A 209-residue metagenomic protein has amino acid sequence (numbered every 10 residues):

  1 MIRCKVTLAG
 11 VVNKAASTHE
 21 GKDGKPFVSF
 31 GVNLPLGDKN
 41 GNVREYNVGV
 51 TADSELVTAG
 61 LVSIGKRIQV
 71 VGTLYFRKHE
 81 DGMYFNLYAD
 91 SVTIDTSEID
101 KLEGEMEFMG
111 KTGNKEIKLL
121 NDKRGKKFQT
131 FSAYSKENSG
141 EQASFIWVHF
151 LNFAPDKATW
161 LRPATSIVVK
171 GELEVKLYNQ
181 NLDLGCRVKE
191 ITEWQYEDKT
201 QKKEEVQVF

Functional and structural regions predicted by a protein language model:
M1-K5, A9, A16-P26, G37-V43 (+3 more regions): Acidic, gly/ser/pro-rich intrinsically disordered tails
V43-E45, G65: Short, surface-exposed polybasic/aromatic micro-patch for ligand or macromolecular engagement
V50-V57, L61: Conserved loop->alpha-helix
G65-H79, T165-Y178: Flexible glycine-rich surface loops and low-complexity tracts that mediate binding to linear polymers
V71-E98: Short, structured interface segments
